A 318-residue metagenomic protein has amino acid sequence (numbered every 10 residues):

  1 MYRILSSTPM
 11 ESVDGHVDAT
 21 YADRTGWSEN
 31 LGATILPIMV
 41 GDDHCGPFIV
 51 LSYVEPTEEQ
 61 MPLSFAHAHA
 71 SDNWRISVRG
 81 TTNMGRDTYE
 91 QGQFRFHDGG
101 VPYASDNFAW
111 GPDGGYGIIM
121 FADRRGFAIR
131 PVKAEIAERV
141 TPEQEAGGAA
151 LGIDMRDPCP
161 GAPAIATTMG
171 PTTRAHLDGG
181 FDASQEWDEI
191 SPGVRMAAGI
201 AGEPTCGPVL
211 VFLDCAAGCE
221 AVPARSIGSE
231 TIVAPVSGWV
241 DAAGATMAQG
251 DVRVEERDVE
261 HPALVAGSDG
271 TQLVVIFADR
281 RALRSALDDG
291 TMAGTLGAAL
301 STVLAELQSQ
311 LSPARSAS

Functional and structural regions predicted by a protein language model:
M1-F48, K133-G207, S301-S318: A short, N-terminal "cap"/entry segment at the start of jelly-roll beta-barrel domains of the cupin/DSBH fold
D18-Y21, E29-A68, T81-N83, D87-Q91 (+7 more regions): Conserved short histidine dyad/triad with adjacent acidic residue
D72, E230: Alpha/beta-hydrolase fold active-site loops
W74-R79, A234-V236: Short, structured motif recognition centered on aromatic/hydrophobic residues
R86, G99, W110-P112, V254 (+1 more regions): Compact mixed alphabeta submodule
A104, F108-P163, P262, G267-S318: Double-stranded beta-helix
